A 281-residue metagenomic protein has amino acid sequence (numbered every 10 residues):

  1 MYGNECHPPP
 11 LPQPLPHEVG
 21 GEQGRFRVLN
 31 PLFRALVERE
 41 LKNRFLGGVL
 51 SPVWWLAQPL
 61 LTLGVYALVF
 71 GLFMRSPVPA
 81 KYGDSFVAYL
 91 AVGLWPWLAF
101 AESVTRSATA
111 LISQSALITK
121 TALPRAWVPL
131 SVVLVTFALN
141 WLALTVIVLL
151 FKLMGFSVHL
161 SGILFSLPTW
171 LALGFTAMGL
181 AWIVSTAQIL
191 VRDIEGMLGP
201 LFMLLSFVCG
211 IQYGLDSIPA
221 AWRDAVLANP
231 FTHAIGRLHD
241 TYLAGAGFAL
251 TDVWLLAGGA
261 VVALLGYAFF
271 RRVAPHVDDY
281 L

Functional and structural regions predicted by a protein language model:
Y2-C6, E22-L281: Hydrophobic transmembrane alpha-helices and immediately adjacent juxtamembrane helices of multi-pass inner-membrane
L11-E22: Short, low-complexity intrinsically disordered segments enriched in A/P/G/S/L with frequent Arg, especially at protein
